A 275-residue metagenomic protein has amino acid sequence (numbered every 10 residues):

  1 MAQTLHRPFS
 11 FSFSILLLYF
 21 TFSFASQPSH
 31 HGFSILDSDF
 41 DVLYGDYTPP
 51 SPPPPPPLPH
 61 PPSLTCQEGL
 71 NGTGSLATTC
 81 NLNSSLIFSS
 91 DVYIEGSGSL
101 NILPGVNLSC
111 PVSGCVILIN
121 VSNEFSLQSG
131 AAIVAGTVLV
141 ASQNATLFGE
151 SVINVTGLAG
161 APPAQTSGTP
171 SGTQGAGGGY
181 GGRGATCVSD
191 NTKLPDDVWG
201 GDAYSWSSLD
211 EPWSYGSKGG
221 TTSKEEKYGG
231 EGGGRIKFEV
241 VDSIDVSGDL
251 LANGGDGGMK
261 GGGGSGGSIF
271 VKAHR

Functional and structural regions predicted by a protein language model:
A2-Q3: Context-dependent free N-terminus signature
R7-A25: Cleavable N-terminal signal peptides of Sec/SRP-targeted secreted and luminal proteins
S23-T65: Low-complexity, Pro/Ser/Thr-rich intrinsically disordered segments of extracellular/cell-surface proteins
Y47-G69, S75-A77, S122-F270, H274: Glycine-centric low-complexity/flexibility signal
C80-L82: Domain-scale signature associated with acetyltransferase and cell-envelope carbohydrate enzymes
S84-S97, C110-N123, G136-Q143, G229: Extracellular beta-strand-rich solenoid/capping regions of secreted or surface-exposed proteins that bind or remodel
V92, G98-L100, V106, F125 (+1 more regions): Intrinsic, low-complexity terminal and presequence regions
